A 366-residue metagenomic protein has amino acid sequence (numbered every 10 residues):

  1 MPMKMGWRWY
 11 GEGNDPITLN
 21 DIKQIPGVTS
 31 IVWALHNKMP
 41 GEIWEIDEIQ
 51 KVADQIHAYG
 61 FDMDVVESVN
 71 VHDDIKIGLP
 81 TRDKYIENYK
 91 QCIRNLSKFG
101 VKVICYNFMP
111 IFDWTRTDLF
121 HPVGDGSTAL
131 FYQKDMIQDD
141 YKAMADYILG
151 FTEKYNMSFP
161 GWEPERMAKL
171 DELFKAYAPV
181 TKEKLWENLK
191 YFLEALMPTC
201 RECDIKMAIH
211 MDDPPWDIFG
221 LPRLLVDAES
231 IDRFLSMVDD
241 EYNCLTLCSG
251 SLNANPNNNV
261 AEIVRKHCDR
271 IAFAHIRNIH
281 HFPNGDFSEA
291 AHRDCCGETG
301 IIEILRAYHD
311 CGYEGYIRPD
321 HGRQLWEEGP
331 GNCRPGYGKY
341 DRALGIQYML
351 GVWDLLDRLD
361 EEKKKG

Functional and structural regions predicted by a protein language model:
M1-G6, G11-G13, D54-H57, D74-G78 (+6 more regions): Histidine-acidic metal/acid-base catalytic patches
G13-H36, Q55-Y59, N95-I104: Catalytic domains of carbohydrate-active enzymes, especially glycoside hydrolases
A34-Q50, F219: Glycine-rich, proline-tolerant flexible connector loops at the mouths of alpha/beta enzymes
H36-N37, N70, P110-I111, P214 (+1 more regions): Conserved beta-strand edge residues that scaffold enzyme active sites
E45-S68, Y85: An N-terminal, globular interaction/scaffold subdomain
V65-F99, V103-P122, S127, K134-A145: Acidic/aromatic-lined carbohydrate-recognition and catalytic surfaces of CAZymes acting on diverse glycans
I111-W114, D118-N188: Extended, charge-rich helix/loop segments that form flexible, surface "patches" used to engage negatively charged
